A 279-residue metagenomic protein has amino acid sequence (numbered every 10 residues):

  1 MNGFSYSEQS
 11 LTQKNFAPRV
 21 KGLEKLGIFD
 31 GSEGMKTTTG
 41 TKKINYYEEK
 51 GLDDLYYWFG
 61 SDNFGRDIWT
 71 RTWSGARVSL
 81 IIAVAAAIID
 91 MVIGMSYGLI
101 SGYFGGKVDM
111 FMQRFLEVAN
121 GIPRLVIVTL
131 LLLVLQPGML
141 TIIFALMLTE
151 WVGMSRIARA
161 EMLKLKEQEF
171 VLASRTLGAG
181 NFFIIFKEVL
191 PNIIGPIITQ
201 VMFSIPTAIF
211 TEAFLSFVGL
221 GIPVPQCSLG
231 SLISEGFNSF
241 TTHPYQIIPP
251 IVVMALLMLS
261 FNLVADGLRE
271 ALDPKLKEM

Functional and structural regions predicted by a protein language model:
M1-M91, M95, S239-T242, Q246-V264 (+1 more regions): Gly/Trp-centered helix-boundary motif
W58, D62, I68, V78-S79 (+2 more regions): Generic hydrophobic transmembrane alpha-helix motif, especially the helices
I68, T72, A76, L80 (+8 more regions): Hydrophobic alpha-helical elements at and bordering transmembrane segments of multi-pass membrane proteins
R77-I93, F182-F214, F261: Transmembrane alpha-helices
A119, K187-E188, N192, M202 (+3 more regions): Hydrophobic alpha-helical transmembrane segments of integral membrane proteins, especially lipid-exposed positions
L132-V134, E161-M162, F210-V253, M279: Glycine-rich helix-loop "coupling/hinge" segments at transmembrane-helix boundaries in multipass transporters
